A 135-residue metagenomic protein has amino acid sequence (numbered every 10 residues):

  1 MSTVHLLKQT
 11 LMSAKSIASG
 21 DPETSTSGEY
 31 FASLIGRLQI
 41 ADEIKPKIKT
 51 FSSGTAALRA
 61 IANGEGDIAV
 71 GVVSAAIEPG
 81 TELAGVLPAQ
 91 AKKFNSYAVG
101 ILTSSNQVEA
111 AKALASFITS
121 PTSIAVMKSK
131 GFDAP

Functional and structural regions predicted by a protein language model:
M1-P135: Exported/periplasmic ABC-transporter solute-binding proteins
